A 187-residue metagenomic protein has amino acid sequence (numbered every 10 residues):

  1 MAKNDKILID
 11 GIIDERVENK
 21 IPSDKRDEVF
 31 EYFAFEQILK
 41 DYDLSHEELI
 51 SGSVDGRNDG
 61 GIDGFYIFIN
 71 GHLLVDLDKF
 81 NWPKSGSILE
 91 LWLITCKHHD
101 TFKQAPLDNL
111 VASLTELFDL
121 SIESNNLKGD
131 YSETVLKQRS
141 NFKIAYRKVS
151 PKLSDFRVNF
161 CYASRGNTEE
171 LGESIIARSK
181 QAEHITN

Functional and structural regions predicted by a protein language model:
M1-N187: Mixed-charge (Asp/Glu-Lys/Arg
